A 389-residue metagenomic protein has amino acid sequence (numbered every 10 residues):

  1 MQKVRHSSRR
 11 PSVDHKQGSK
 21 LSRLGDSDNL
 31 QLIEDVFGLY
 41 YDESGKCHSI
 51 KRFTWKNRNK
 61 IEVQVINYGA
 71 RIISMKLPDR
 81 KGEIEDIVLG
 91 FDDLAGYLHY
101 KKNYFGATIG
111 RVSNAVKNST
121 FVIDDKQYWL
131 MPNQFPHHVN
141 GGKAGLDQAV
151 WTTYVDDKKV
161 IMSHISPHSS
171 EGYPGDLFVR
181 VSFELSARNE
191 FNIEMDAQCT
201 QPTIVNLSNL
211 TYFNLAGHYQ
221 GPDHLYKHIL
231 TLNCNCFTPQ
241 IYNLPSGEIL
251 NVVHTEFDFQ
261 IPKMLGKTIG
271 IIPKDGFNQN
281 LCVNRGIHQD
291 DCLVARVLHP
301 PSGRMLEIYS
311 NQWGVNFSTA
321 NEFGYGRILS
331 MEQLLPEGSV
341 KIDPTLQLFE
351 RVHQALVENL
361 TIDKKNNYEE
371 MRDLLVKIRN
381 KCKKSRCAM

Functional and structural regions predicted by a protein language model:
M1, H6-S12, K16-S22, C382-A388: Serine/threonine-rich intrinsically disordered cytosolic regulatory regions enriched for phosphorylation sites
D14-N380: An exposed, glycine/acidic-rich loop-and-rim segment of catalytic or binding clefts
